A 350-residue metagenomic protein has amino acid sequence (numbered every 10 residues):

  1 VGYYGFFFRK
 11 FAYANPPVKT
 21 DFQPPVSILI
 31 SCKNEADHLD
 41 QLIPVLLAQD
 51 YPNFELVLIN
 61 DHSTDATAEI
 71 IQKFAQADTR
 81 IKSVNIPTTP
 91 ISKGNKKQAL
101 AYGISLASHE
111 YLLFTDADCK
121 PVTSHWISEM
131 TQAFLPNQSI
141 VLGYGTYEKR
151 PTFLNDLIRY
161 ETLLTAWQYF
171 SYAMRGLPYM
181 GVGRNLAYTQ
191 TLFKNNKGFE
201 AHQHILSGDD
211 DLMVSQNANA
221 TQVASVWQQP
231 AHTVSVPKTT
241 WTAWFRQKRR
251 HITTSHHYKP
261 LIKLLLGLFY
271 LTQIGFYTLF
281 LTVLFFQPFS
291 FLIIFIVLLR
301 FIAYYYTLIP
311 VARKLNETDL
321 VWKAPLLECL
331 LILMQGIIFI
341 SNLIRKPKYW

Functional and structural regions predicted by a protein language model:
V1-D21, L308: N-terminal membrane-anchoring/stem segments of glycan-assembly enzymes
K10-P16, E35-A48: Short, well-formed alpha-helical segments that are part of the catalytic scaffolds of diverse glycosyltransferases
P24-S27, E55: Cell-envelope/extracellular polymer assembly enzymes that use nucleotide-activated donors
I43-P90: Acidic donor-binding segment of Leloir-type glycosyltransferases
A66, D116-Q132: Acidic donor-binding/catalytic loop of UDP-sugar-dependent glycosyltransferases, especially processive GT2
L112: Short aromatic/hydrophobic "clamp" motif used to bind/position activated sugar donors
F134, I140-A166, T191-K194, G198-I262: Catalytic donor/gating beta->alpha subdomain of glycosyltransferases that bind UDP-sugars
Y270-K346: Membrane-embedded multi-pass helical conduit in multi-pass membrane proteins, especially envelope-biosynthetic
